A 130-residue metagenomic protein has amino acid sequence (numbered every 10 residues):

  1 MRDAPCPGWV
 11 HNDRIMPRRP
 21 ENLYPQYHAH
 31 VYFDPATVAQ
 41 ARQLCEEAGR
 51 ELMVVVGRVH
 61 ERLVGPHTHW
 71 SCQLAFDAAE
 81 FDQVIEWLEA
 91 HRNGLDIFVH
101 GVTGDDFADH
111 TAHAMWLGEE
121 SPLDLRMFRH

Functional and structural regions predicted by a protein language model:
M1-P5: Extreme N-terminal basic, low-complexity initiation segments that serve as generic localization/processing leaders
C6-H130: Long, contiguous binding/interaction regions
